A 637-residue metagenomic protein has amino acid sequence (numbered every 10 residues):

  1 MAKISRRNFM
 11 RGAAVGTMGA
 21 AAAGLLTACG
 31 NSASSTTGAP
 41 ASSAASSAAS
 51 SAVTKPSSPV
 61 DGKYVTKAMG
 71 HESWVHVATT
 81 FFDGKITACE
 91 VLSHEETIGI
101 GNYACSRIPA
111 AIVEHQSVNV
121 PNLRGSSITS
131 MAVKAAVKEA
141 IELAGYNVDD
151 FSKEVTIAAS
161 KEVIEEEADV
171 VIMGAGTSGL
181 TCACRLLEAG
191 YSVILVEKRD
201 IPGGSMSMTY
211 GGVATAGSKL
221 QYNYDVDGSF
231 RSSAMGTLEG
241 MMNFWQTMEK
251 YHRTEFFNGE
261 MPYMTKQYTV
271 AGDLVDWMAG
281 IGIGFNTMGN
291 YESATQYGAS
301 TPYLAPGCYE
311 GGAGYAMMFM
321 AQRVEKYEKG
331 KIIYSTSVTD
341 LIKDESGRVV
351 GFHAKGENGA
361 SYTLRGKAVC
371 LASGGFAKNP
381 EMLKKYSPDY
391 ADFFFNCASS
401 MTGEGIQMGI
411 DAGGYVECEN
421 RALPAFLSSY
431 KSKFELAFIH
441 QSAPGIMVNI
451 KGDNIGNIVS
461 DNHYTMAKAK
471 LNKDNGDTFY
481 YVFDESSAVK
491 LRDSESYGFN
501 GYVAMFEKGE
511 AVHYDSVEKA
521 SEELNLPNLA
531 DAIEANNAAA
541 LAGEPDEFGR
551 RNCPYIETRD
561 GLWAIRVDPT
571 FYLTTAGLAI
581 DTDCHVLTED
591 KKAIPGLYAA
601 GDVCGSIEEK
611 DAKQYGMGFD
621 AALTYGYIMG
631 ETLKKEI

Functional and structural regions predicted by a protein language model:
M1-T17, G24-A28: N-terminal secretory signal peptides and thylakoid transit peptides that target proteins across membranes
K55-V155: Active-site- and interface-proximal helix/loop "cap" or "latch" segments in soluble metabolic and energy-transducing
V170-I194: N-terminal Rossmann-like FAD-binding beta1-loop-alpha1 element of flavoenzymes
T177, P202, E260-A360, P380-E381 (+1 more regions): Conserved redox-cofactor binding core of oxidoreductases
Y191-S207: Glycine-rich FAD pyrophosphate-binding loop
D340, N528-I607, D611: A glycine-rich dinucleotide-binding beta-alpha-beta segment and adjacent secondary-structure elements that constitute
E357-A360, L364-S428, F619, I628: Glycine-rich loop(s) and the adjacent beta-strand/alpha-helix scaffold that form part
I406-M408, Y415-L524: An anion/pyrophosphate-binding glycine-rich loop and adjacent beta-alpha core in soluble alpha-beta enzymes
